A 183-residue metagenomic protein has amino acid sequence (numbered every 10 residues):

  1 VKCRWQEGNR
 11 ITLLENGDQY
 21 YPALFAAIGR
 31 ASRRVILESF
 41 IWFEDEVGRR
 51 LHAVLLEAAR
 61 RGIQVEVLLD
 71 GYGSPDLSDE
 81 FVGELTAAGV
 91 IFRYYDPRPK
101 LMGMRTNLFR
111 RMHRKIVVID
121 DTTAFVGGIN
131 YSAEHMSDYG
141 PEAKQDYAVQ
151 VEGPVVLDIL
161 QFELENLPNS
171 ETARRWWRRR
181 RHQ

Functional and structural regions predicted by a protein language model:
C3-R34, E38-Q183: HKD-type phospholipase D/PLD-like phosphodiesterase module
